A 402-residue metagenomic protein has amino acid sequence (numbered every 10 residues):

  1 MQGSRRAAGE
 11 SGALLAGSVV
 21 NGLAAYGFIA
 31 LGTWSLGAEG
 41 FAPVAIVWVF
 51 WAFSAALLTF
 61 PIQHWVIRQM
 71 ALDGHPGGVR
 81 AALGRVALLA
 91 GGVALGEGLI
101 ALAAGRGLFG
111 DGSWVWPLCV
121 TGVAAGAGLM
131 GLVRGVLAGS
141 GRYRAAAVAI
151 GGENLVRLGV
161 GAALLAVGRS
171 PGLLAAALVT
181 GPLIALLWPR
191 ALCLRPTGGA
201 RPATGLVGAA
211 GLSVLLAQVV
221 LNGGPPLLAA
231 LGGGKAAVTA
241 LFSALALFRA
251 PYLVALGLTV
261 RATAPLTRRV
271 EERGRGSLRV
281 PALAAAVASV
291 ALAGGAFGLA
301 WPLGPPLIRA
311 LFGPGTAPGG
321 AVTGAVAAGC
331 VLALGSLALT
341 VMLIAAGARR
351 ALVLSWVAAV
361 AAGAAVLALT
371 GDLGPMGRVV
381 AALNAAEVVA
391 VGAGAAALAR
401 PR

Functional and structural regions predicted by a protein language model:
M1-A7, R144-A149, P171-G172, A177-L178 (+3 more regions): Interhelical loop/hinge segments that connect adjacent transmembrane helices in multipass membrane
R6-Q63, G208-K235, L383: Signature of the first transmembrane helix
G9-G22, V47, W51, A56-G105 (+2 more regions): Membrane-water interface segments that mark the loop-to-transmembrane alpha-helix transition
A38, A104-V120, K235, P302-L334: Interfacial segments at transmembrane-helix termini and the short loops linking adjacent helices
W48-A56, A229-A236, L241-V260, A296 (+1 more regions): Transmembrane helix-bundle signature of multi-pass secondary active exporters and lipid flippases
L58-G74, A244-F248, Y252-R273, I344-A345: Helix-loop junctions and terminal segments of transmembrane helices in multi-pass membrane transport/translocation
W114-T121, A147-L194, A358-A362, G374-R400: Hydrophobic alpha-helical transmembrane segments
G126-V148, A328-S355: Membrane-interface junctions at transmembrane-helix termini in multi-pass inner-membrane proteins
